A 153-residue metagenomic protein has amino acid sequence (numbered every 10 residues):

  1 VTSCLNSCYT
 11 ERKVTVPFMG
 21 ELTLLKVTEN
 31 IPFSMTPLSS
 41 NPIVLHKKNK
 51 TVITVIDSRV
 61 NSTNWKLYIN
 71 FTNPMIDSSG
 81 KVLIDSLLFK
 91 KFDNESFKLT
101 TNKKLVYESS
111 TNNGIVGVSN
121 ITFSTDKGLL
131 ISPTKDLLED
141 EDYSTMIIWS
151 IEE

Functional and structural regions predicted by a protein language model:
V1-T2, K13: Contiguous N-terminal and early-domain "leader" segments and peripheral loops that mark the onset or edge of a domain
T2-C8: Short, solvent-exposed loop/turn segments at the edges of extracellular beta-sandwich modules
C8-N94, N102, Y107-E153: N-terminal small/polar-rich segments of proteins
